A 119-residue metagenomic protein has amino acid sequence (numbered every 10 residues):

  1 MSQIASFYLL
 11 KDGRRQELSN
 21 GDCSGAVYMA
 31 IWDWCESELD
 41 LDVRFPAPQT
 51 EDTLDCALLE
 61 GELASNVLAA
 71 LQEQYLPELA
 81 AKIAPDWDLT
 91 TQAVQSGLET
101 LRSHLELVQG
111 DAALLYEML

Functional and structural regions predicted by a protein language model:
M1-D111, L115-L119: Acidic (Asp/Glu-rich) sequence patches and key acidic residues that form negatively charged surfaces used
